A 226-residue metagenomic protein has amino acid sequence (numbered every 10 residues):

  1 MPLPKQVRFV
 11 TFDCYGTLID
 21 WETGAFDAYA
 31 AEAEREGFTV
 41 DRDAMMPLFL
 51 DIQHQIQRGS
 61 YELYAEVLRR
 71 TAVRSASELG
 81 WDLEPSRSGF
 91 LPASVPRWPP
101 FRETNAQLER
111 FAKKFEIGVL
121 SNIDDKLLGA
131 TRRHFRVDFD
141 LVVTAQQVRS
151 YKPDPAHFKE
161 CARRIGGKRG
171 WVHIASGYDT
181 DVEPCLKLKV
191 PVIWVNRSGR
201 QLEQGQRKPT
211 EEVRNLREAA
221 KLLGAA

Functional and structural regions predicted by a protein language model:
M1-V10, N105, E109, G118-A226: Asp-based, Mg2+/Mn2+-dependent phosphohydrolase catalytic module
P2-R102, D124: N-terminal helical cap/lid subdomain that shapes the substrate entry/recognition surface in HAD-like hydrolases
V40-D43, S86-G89, F111-A112, V142-V143 (+1 more regions): A generic short-segment signal for beta-strand/edge and adjacent turn/coil regions
L50, P96, E109-A112, G224: Alpha-helix boundary recognition
F115: Switch/coupling loops of ABC transporter nucleotide-binding domains
